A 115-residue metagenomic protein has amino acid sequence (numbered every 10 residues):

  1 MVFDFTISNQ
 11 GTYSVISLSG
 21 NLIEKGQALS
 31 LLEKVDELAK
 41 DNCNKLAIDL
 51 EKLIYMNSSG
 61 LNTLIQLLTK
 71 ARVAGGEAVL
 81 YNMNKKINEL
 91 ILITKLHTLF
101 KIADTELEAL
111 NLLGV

Functional and structural regions predicted by a protein language model:
M1-F3, T98: Short non-domain terminal segments
F3-E33: STAS-typified acidic loop motif
L22-F100: Amphipathic alpha-helical interaction surfaces in cytosolic regulatory modules
K85, L107-E108: Acidic phosphotransfer microenvironment of two-component signaling modules
K101-T105: Short acidic-hydrophobic, aromatic-tinged amphipathic segments that line or gate anion-handling sites
G114-V115: A short, charged, amphipathic alpha-helix used as a generic interaction element across diverse proteins
